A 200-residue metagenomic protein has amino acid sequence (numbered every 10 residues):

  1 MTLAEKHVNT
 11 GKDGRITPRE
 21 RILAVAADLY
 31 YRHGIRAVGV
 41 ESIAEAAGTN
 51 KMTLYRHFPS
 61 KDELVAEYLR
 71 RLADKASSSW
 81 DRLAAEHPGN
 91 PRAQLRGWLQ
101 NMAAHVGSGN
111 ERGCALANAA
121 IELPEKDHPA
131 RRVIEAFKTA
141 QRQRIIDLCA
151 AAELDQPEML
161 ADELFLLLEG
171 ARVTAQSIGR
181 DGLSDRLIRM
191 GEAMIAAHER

Functional and structural regions predicted by a protein language model:
M1-T17, E199-R200: N-terminal intrinsically disordered/low-complexity leader segments
T2-A4, R21, V25-E63, E67: Helix-turn-helix
E67, D81-R112, A151, P157 (+1 more regions): Hydrophobic alpha-helical connector segments
R70-A76: Short, basic, alpha-helical segments at the C-terminal edge of helix-turn-helix-like DNA-binding modules
A76-S77, L83, A93-G97, K126-A151 (+3 more regions): Amphipathic alpha-helical packing segments from all-alpha helical-bundle domains
A93-Q94, V106-R132: Amphipathic alpha-helical segments used for helix-helix packing
H105, D147, F165-L183, M194-R200: Amphipathic C-terminal alpha-helical segment
